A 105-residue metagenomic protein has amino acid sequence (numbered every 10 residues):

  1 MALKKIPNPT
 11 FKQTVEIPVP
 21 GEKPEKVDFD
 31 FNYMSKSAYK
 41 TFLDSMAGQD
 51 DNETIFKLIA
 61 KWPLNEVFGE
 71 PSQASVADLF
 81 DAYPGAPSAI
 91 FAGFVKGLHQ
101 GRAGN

Functional and structural regions predicted by a protein language model:
M1-S45: Short, charged/polar N-terminal "headpieces" of proteins
K23-E25, M34-N105: Short, surface-exposed, charged amphipathic helix/loop patches that serve as local interaction elements
